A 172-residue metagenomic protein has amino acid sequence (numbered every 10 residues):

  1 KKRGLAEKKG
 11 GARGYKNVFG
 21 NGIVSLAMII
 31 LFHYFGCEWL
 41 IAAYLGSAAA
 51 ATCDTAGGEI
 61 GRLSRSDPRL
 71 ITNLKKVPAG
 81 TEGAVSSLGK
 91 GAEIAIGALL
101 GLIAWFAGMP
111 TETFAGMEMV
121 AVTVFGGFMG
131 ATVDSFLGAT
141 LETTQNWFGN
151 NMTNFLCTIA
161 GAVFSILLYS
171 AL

Functional and structural regions predicted by a protein language model:
K1-L168: Interhelical loop and helix-boundary elements at the membrane-water interface of polytopic inner-membrane proteins
S170-L172: Alpha-helical transmembrane segments and their cytosolic interface
